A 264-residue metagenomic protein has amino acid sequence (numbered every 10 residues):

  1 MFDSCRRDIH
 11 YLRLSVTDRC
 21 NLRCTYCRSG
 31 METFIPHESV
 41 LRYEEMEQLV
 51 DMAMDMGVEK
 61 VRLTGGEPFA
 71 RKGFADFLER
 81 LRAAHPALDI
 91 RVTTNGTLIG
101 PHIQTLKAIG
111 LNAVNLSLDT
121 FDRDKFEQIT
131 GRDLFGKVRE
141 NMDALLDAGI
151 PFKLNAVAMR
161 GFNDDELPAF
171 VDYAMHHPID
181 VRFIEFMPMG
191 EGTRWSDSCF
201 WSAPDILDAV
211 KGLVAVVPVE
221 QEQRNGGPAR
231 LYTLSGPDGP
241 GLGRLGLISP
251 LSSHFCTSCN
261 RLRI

Functional and structural regions predicted by a protein language model:
S4-Y43, D55: Canonical Radical SAM [4Fe-4S] cluster-binding loop centered on the CxxxCxxC motif and its immediate flanking residues
L14, E79, P168, P204 (+1 more regions): Active-site phosphate/pyrophosphate- and oxyanion-stabilizing loops and adjacent acidic/basic residues in soluble
L22, R123-D124, H254: Glycine-centered loop/turn positions within well-structured domains that cap or flank conserved ligand/cofactor-binding
E32-P36, D122-I129, G190-R194: A short acidic, helix-capping loop that chelates divalent metal ions and anchors anionic groups
V40-Y43, R132, D197-F200, P204: Short, conserved loop/turn and helix-capping segments at secondary-structure boundaries that abut family-defining
Y43-L63, A70-I184: Radical SAM/AdoMet-radical enzyme domain recognition
N155, R182-E185, T233, G246-I248: Short, conserved beta-strand edge motifs with alternating hydrophobic and charged residues
G190-I264: Accessory C-terminal segments flanking Radical SAM cores
